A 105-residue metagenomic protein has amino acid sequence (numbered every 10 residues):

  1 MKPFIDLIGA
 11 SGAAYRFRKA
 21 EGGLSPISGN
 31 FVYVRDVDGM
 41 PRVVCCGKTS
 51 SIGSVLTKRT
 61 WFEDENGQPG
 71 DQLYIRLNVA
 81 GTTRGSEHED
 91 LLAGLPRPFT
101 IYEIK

Functional and structural regions predicted by a protein language model:
M1-T60, T82-F99, E103-K105: GIY-YIG nuclease catalytic motif and its immediate N-terminal context
S54-V79: Mid-chain, well-packed structural core segment of small domains
